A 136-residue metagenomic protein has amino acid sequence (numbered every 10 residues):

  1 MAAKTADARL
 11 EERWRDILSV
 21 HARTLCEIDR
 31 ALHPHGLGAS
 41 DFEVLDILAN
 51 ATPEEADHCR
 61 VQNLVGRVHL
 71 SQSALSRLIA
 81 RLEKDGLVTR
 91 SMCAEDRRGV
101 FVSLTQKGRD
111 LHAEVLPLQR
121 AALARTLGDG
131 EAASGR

Functional and structural regions predicted by a protein language model:
M1-H35, D85-L87: N-terminal leader segment of winged-helix/HTH proteins
A6-R9, L37, L104, G130: Alpha-helical hairpin
E11-L18, A22, H69, R109-L116: Short amphipathic alpha-helical segments with heptad-repeat character
L25, A80-R136: Charged, amphipathic alpha-helical coiled-coil/dimerization segments
C26-S71: N-terminal helix-turn-helix DNA-binding core of bacterial DNA-binding proteins
V61, I79-A80: Short, hydrophobic-biased segments on the C-terminal half of alpha helices that form "recognition helices"
